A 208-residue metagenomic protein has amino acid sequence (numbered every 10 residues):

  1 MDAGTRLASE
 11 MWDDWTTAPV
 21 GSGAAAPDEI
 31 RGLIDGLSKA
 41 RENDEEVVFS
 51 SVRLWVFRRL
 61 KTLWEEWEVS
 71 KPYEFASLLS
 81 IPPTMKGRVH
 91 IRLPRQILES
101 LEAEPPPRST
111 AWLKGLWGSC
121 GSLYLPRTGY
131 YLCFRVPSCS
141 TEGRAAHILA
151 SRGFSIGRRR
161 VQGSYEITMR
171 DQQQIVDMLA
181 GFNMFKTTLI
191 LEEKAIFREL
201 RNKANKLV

Functional and structural regions predicted by a protein language model:
M1-V69, A76-S80, R92-R152: Intein-associated homing endonuclease modules of the LAGLIDADG/DOD-type, together with closely related HINT-family
S9, D13, Q173-D177, F197: Intrinsically disordered, low-complexity regulatory regions of eukaryotic nuclear gene-regulatory proteins
W67-S70, S151-I156, M184-I190: A common structural junction motif
E74-F75, R159: Residue-level detector of family-conserved "landmark" positions at structurally sensitive sites
L79-Q96, Q162-Q172: A generic structural motif
R127-L132, S155-E166: Short, surface-exposed recognition loops or helix-turn segments adjacent to catalytic cores
I156, T168-M184: Short terminal or interdomain "cap/linker" segment that borders an active site or interface and mediates
G181-V208: Extended mid-to-C-terminal alpha-helical interaction segments
